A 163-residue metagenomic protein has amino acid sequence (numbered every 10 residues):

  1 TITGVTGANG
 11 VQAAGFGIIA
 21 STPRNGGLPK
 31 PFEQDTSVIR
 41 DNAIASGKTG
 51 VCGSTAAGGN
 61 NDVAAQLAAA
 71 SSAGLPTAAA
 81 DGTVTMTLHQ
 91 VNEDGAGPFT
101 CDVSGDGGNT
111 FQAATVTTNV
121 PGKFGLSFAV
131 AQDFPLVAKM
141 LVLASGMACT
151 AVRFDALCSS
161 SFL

Functional and structural regions predicted by a protein language model:
T1-D81, D94, D102, G108: N-terminal "mature-chain" segments and other terminal, solvent-exposed stretches
D81-T83, A96, F154: Extracellular Ig-like/FN3 beta-sandwich strand-entry sites
D81-T85, D133-P135: Intrinsic-disorder/low-complexity, polar/charged segments enriched in Ser/Thr/Lys/Arg/Asp/Glu/Gln
T85-V91: Short edge beta-strand/loop segments characteristic of extracellular beta-sandwich folds
G107-T117: Short aromatic-acidic-glycine turn motif
T117, G122-F128: Charged docking surfaces used in two-component/phosphorelay signaling
L126-L163: Terminal, low-complexity interaction segments
